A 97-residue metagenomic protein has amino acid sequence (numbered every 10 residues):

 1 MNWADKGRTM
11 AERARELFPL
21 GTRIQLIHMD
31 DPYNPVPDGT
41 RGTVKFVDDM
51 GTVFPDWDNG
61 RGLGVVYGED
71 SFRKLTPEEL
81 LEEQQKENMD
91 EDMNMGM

Functional and structural regions predicted by a protein language model:
N2-R13, P19-Q85: Basic/aromatic-rich interaction segments and small domains that mediate binding to polyanionic partners
K86-M97: Non-Sec secretion/translocation targeting segments of pathogen effectors
